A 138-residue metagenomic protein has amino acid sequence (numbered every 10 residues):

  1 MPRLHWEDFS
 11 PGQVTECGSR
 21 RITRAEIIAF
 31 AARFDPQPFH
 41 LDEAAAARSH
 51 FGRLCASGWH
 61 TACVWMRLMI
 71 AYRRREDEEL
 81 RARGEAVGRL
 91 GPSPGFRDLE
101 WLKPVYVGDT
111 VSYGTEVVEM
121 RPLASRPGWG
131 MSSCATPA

Functional and structural regions predicted by a protein language model:
M1-F96: Hot-dog-fold acyl-thioester-processing enzymes
P92-A138: Hydrophobic beta-sheet segments that form the core/acyl-binding groove of ACP/CoA-dependent acyl-chain-processing
